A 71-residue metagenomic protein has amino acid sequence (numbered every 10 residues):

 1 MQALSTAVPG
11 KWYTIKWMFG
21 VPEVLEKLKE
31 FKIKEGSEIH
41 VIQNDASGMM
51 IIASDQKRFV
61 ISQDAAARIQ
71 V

Functional and structural regions predicted by a protein language model:
M1-V71: Compact, glycine-rich, soluble single-domain proteins
